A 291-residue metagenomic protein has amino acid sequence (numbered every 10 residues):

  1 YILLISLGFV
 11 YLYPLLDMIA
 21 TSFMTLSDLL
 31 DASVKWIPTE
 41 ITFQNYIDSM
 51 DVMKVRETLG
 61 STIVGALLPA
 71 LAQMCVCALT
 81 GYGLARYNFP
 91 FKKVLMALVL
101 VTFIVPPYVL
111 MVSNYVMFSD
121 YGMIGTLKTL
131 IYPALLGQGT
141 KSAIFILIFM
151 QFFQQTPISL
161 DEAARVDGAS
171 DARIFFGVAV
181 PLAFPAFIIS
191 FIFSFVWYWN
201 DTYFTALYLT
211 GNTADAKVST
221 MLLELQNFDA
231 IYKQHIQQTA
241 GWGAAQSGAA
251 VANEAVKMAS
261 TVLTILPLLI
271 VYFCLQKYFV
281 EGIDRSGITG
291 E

Functional and structural regions predicted by a protein language model:
Y1-E291: A structural signal for multi-pass alpha-helical bundles of membrane permease subunits that mediate small-molecule
